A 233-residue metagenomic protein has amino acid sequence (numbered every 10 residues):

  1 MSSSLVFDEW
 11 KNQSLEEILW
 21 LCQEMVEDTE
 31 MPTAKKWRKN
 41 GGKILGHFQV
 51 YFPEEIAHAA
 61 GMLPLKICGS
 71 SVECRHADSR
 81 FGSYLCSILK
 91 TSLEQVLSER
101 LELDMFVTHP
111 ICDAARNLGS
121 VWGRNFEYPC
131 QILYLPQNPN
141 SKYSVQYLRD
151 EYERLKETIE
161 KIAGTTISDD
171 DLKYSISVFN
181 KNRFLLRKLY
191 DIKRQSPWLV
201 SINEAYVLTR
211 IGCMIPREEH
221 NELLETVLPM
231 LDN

Functional and structural regions predicted by a protein language model:
S2-K43, E153, E157-N233: A charged, amphipathic alpha-helical module
L21-M25, R80-S87, T108-H109: Short, flexible loop segments at the rims of nucleotide/cofactor-binding pockets, characterized by
I44-L97, D104, L118, G123: An N-terminal, globular interaction/scaffold subdomain
G46-H47, P64-K66, V107-T108, P129-L133 (+1 more regions): A structural signal for short, well-ordered beta-strand segments and their strand-loop junctions that often border
V72-R75, N138-N140, F179: Short gly/pro/ser/thr-enriched loop/turn and capping motifs at secondary-structure boundaries
T91-T158: Acidic/His-rich segments in extracytoplasmic proteins that coordinate ligands and/or metal ions
